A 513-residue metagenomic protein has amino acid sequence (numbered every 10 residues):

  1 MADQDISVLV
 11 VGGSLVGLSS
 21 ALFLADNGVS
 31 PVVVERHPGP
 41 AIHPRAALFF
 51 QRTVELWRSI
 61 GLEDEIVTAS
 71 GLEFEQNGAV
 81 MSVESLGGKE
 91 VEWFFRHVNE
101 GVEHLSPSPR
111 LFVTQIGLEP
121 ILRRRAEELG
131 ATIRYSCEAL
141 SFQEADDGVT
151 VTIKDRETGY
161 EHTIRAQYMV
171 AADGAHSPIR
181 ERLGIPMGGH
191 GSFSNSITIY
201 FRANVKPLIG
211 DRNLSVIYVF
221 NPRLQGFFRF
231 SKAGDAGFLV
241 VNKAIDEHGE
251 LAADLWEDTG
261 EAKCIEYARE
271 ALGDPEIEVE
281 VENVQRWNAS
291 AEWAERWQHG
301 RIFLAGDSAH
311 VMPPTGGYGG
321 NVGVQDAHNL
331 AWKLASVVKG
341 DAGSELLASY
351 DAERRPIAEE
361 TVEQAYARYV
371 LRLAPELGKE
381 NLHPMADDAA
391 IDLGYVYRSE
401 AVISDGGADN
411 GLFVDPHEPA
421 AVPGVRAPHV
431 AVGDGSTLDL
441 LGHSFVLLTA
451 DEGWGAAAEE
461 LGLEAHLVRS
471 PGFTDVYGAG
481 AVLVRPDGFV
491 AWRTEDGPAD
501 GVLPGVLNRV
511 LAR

Functional and structural regions predicted by a protein language model:
Q4-I6, T158-Y168: Core beta-strand elements of the Rossmann-like FAD/NAD(P) dinucleotide-binding domain in flavoenzyme oxidoreductases
I6-V33: N-terminal Rossmann-like FAD-binding beta1-loop-alpha1 element of flavoenzymes
V11, T163-G174: Short hydrophobic core segments
G12-L22, W57, L122, A171 (+6 more regions): Conserved mid-domain beta->alpha element of the FAD-binding
R45, F49-I121, R125: Active-site-adjacent segment of FAD-dependent monooxygenases/related oxidoreductases
G87-G117, Y160, G210-D211, N221-N283: Conserved FAD/dinucleotide-binding core of flavoprotein oxidoreductases
V91, E295, A335-A431, G435-F445 (+3 more regions): C-terminal helical "tail/cap" subdomain of flavin- and related membrane-associated enzymes
Y135-T150: A conserved short coil-to-beta-strand element within the FAD-binding core of flavoproteins
